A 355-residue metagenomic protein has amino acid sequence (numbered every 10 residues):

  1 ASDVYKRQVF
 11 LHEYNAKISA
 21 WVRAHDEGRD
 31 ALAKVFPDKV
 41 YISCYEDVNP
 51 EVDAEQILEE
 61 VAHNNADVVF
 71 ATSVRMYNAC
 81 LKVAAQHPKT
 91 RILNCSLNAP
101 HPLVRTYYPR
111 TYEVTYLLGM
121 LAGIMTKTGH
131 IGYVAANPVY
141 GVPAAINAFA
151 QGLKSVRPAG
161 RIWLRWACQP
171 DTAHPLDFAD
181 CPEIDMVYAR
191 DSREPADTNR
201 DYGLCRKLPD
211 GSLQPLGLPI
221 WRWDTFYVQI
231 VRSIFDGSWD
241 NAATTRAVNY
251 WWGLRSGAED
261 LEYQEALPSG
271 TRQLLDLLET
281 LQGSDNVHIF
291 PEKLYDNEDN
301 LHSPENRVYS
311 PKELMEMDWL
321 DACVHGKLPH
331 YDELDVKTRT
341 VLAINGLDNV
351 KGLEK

Functional and structural regions predicted by a protein language model:
A1-Y5: Short, small-residue-biased leader/transition segments that mark boundaries at the very start of proteins
R7-G28, L32-F36, C44-E51, V74 (+1 more regions): Extracytoplasmic "Venus flytrap"
R29, L117-G160, T245-L267: An alpha-beta-alpha
N65-V74, L93-C95, C181-R193, D197 (+1 more regions): Periplasmic-binding protein-like
A85-Y108: Flexible loop/hinge segments that line or gate small-molecule binding clefts
Y107-G129, I220-W239: Hydrophobic alpha-helical segments within soluble ligand-binding/sensing domains
P195-Q273: Extracellular/periplasmic periplasmic-binding protein-like sensory domains
G237-K355: Segments of small-molecule ligand-sensing domains
